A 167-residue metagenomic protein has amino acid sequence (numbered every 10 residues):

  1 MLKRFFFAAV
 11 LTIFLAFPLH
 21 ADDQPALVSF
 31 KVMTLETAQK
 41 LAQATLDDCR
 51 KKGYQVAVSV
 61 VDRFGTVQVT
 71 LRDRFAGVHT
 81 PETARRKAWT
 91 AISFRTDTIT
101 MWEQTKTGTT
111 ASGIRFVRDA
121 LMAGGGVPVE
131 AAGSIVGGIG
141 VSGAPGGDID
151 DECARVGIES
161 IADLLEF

Functional and structural regions predicted by a protein language model:
M1-L2: N-terminal secretory signal peptides that target proteins for export/translocation
F5-P18: Bacterial N-terminal signal peptides
D22-F167: Flexible, solvent-exposed loop/hinge segments and secondary-structure transition points
